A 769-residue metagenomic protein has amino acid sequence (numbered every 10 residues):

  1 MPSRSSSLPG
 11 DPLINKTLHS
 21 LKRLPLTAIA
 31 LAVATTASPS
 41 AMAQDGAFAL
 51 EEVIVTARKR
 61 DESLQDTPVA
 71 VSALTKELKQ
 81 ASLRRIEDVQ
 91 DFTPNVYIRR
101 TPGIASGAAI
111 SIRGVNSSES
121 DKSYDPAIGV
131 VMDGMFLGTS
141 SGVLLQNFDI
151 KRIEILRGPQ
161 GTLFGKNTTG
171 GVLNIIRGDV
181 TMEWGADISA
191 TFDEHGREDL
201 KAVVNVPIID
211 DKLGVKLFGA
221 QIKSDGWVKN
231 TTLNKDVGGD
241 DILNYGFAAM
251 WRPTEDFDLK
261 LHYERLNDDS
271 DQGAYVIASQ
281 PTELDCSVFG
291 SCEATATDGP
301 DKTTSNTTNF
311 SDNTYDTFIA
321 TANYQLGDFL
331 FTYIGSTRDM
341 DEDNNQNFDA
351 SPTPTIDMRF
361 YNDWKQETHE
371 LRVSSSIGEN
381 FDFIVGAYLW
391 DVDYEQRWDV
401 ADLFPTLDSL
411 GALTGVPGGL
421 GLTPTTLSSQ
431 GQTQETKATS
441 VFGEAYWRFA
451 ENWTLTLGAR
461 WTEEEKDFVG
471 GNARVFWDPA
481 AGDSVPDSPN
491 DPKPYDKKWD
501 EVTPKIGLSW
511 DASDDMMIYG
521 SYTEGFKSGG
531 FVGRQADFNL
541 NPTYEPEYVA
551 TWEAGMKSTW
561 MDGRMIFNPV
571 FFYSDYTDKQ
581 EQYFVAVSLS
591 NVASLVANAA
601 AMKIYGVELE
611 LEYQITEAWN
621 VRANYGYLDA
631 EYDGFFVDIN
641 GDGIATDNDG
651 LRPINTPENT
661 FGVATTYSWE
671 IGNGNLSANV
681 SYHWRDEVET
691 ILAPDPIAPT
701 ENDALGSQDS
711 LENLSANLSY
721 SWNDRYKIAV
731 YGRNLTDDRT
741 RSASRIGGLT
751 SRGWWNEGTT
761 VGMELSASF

Functional and structural regions predicted by a protein language model:
M1-T93, E255-D256, F318, Y324 (+1 more regions): N-terminal Sec signal peptide and the immediately downstream disordered periplasmic leader that contains the TonB box
P2, T17-T27, A43-Q44, N205 (+3 more regions): Conserved C-terminal beta-signal and adjacent last beta-strands/turns of outer-membrane beta-barrel proteins
F48-E183, A554: Acidic, small-polar-rich N-terminal luminal/periplasmic segments of exported/outer-membrane proteins
D125-A127, T139, F148-R157, T162-T231 (+6 more regions): Outer-membrane beta-barrel translocator/receptor signature
N234, D240-F383, W390-V392, I566-F567: Outer-membrane beta-barrel domain signature, strongest for Gram-negative TonB-dependent receptors and also present
M250-T254, V373-S376, Y388-W390, Q432-D575 (+1 more regions): Structural signature of Gram-negative outer-membrane beta-barrels, strongest in the C-terminal barrel of TonB-dependent
T317-Q346, D511, M517-K527, T543-V607 (+5 more regions): Membrane-embedded beta-barrel scaffold of Gram-negative outer-membrane proteins
S374, F383-I384, L455, Y573-D575 (+1 more regions): Gram-negative outer-membrane beta-barrel transporters
